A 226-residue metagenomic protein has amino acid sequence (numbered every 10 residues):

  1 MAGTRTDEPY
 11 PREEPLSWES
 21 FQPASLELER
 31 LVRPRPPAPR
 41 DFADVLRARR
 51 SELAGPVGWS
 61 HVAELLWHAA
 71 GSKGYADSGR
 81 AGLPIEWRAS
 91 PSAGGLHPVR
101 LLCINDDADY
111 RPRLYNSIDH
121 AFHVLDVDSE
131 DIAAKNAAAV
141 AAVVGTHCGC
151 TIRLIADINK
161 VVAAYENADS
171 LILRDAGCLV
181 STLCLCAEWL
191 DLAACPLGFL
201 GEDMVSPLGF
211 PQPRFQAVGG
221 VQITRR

Functional and structural regions predicted by a protein language model:
M1-H147: N-terminal amphipathic, basic helical "cap/leader" segment at the start of enzyme domains
L65, L101, C150-L154, I158-K160 (+1 more regions): Small-aliphatic-rich amphipathic alpha-helix that forms the alpha element of a beta-alpha
A70, G74, E188, G209: Hydrophobic/aromatic-lined pockets within catalytic cores
A93, A193-L197, P213: Short, surface-exposed helix-loop/turn micro-motifs enriched in polar/charged residues
L114, T151, G220-Q222: Conserved hydrophobic/aromatic beta-strand scaffold that supports enzyme active sites
N136-A141, L185-A193, Q216: Low-complexity, flexible helical/coil segments
G209-R226: A glycine-rich helix N-cap at a beta->alpha junction
